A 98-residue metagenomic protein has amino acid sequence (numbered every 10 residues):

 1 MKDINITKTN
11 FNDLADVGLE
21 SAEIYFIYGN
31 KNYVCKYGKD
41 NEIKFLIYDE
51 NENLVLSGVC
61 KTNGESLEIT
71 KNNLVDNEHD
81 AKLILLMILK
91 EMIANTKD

Functional and structural regions predicted by a protein language model:
M1-K39: Negatively charged, low-complexity tracts enriched in Asp/Glu with abundant Ser/Thr
K2-D13, L56-D98: Mixed-charge, Lys/Arg-enriched low-complexity segments
N32-Y33, I43, E65-L67: Hydrophobic residues embedded in beta-strands of well-ordered beta-sheets
L46-D49: Core beta-strand residues in small-molecule sensory/regulatory alpha/beta domains
E52-L54: Residue-level signal for glycine
